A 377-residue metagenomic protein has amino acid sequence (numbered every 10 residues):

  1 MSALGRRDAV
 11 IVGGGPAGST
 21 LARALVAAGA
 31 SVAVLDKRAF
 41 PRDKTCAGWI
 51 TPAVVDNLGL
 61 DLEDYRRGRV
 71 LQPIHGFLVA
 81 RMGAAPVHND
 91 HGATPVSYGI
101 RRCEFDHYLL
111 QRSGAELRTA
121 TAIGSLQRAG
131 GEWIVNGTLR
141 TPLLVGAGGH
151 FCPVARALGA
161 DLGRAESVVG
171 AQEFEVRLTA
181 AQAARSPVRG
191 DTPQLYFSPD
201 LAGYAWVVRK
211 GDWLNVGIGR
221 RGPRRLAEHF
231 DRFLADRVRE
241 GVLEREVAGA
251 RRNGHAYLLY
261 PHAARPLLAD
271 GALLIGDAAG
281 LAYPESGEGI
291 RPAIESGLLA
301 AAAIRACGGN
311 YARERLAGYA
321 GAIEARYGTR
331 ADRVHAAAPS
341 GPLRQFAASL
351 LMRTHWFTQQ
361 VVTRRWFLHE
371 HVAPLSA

Functional and structural regions predicted by a protein language model:
S2-G15: Beta1/beta-strand and adjacent pyrophosphate-binding region of the FAD-binding site in flavoprotein oxidoreductases
G18-S19: N-terminal Rossmann-fold NAD(P) dinucleotide-binding loop
R23-C46: Glycine-rich FAD pyrophosphate-binding loop
A24, R112-L243, A263: Predominantly flavin-linked oxidoreductase catalytic cores and closely associated redox partners
P41-L78: N-terminal FAD cofactor-binding segment of flavoenzymes
G83-I100, I134-V135, K210-R220: Helix-loop-beta segment of a Rossmann-like dinucleotide-binding subdomain
A122-S125, R140, G222-A300, Y311: FAD/FMN-dependent oxidoreductases across multiple families
A302-A377: C-terminal helical "tail/cap" subdomain of flavin- and related membrane-associated enzymes
